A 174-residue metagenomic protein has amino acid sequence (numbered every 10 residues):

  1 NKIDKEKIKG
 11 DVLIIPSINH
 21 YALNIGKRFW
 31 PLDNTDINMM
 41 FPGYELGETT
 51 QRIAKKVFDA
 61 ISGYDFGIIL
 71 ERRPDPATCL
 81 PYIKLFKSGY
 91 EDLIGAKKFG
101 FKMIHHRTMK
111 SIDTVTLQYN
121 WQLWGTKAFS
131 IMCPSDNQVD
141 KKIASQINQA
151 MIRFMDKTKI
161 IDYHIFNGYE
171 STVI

Functional and structural regions predicted by a protein language model:
N1-I174: Structured catalytic-domain cores with a bias toward divalent-metal coordination
